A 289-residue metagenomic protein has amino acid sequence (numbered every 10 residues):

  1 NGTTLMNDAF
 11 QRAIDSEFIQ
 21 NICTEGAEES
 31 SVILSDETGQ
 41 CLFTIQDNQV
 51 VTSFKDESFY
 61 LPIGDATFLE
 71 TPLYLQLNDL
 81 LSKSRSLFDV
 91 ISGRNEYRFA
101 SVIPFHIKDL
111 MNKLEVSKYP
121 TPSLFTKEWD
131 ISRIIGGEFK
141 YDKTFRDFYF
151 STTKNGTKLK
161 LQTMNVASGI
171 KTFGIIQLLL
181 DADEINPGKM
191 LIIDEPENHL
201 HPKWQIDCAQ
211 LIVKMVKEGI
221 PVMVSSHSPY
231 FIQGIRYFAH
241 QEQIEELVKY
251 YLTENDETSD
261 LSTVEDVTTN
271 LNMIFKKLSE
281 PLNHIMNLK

Functional and structural regions predicted by a protein language model:
N1-P187, S259-K289: Phosphate-coordinating catalytic segments in nucleotide- and nucleic-acid-processing enzymes
L81, Q205-I206: Single-residue recognition of alpha-helix boundary sites
K171-G174, I206, Q210: Short, contiguous clusters of charged residues that form electrostatic/catalytic patches at enzyme active sites, used
M190-I192: Walker B motif beta-strand of ABC-family P-loop ATPases
D194-P196: Walker B catalytic acidic pair
H201-P202: Conserved D-loop-proximal element of ABC-family nucleotide-binding domains
D207-K289: C-terminal lobe/lid and adjacent interdomain/linker elements of RecA-like ASCE P-loop ATPase modules
